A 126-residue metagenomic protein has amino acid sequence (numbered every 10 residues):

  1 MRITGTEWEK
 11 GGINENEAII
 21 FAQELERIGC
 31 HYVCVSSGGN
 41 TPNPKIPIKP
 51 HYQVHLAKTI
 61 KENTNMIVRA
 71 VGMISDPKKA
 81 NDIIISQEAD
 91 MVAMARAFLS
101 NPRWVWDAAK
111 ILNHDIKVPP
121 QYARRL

Functional and structural regions predicted by a protein language model:
M1-L126: Flavin-dependent oxidoreductase catalytic cores
